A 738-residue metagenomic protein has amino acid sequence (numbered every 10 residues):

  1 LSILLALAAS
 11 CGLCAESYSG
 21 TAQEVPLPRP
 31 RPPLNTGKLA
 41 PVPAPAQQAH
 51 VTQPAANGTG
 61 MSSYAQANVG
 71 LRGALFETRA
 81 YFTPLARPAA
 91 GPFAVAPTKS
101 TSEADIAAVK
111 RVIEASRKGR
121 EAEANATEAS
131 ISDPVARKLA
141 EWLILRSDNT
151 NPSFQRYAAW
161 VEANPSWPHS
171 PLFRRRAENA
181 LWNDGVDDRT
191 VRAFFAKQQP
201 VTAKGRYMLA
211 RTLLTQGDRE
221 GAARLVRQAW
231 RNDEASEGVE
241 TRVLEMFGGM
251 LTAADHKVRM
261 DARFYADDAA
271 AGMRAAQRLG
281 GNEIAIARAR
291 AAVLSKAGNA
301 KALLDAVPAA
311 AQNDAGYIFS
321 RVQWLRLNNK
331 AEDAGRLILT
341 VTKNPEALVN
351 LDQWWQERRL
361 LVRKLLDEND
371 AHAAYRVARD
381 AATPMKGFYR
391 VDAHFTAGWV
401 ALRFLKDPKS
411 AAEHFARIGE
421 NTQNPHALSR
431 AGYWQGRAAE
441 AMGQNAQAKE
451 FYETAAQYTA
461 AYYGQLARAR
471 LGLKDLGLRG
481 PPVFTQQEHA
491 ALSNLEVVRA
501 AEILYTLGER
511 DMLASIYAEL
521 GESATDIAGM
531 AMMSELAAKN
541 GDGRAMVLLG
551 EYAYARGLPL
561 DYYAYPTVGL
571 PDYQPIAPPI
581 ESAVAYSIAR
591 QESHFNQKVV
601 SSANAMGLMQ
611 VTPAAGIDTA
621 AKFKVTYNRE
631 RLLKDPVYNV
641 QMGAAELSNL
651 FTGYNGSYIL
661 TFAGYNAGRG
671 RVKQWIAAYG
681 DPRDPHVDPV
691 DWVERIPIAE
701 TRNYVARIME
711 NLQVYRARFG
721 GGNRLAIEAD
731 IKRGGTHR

Functional and structural regions predicted by a protein language model:
C14-K110, D233, L279, A309-A310 (+6 more regions): Proline-rich, low-complexity linker regions of envelope-associated factors in Gram-negative bacteria
A94-T101, N125-V135, R146-N149, A158-P168 (+14 more regions): Solenoid-like repeat scaffolds
R111, E141-I144, A177, L209 (+9 more regions): Structural register within alpha-helical repeat arrays
A115, D148, L181, L213 (+8 more regions): Residue at a conserved register position within TPR or TPR-like alpha-solenoid repeats
K118, S147, D184-G185, Q216 (+7 more regions): Structural motif corresponding to the intra-repeat A-B loop/turn of tetratricopeptide repeats
E121, T150, F154, D187-D188 (+9 more regions): TPR-repeat structural position
L139, L172, K204, A254 (+7 more regions): Residue register of alpha-helical TPR repeats
W142-L143, A158-A163, K330-D333, P345-W354 (+10 more regions): Catalytic glycan-binding domains that act on GlcNAc-containing polysaccharides
